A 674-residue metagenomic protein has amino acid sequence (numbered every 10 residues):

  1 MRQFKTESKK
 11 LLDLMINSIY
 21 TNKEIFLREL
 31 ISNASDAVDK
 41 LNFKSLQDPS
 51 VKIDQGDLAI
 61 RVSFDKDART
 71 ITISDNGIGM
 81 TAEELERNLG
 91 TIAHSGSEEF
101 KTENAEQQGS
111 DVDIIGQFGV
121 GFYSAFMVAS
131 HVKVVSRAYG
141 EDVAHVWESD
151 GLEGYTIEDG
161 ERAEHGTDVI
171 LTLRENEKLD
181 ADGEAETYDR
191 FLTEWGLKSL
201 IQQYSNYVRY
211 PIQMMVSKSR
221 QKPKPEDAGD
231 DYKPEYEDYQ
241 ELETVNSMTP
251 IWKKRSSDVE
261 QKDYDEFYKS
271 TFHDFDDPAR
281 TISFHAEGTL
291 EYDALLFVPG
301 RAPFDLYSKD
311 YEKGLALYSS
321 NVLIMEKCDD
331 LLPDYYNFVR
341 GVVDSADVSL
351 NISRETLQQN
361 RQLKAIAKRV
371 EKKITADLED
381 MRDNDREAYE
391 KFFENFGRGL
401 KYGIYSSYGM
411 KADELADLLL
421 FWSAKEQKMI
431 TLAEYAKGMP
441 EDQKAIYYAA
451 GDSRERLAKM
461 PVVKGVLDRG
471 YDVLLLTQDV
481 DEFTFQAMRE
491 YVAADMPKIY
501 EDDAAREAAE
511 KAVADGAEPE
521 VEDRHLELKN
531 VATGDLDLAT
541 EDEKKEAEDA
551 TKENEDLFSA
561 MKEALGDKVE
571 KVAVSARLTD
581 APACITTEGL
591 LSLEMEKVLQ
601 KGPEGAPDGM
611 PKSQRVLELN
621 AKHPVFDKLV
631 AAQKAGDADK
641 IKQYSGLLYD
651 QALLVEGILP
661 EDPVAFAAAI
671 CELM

Functional and structural regions predicted by a protein language model:
M1-T187, F191, S199, K222 (+1 more regions): GHKL (Bergerat-fold) ATPase N-terminal catalytic module, capturing the glycine-rich phosphate-binding loop and acidic
I114, V132-G154, R174-L179, G183-M674: GHKL/Bergerat-fold ATPase module in large chromosome/replication-associated machines
